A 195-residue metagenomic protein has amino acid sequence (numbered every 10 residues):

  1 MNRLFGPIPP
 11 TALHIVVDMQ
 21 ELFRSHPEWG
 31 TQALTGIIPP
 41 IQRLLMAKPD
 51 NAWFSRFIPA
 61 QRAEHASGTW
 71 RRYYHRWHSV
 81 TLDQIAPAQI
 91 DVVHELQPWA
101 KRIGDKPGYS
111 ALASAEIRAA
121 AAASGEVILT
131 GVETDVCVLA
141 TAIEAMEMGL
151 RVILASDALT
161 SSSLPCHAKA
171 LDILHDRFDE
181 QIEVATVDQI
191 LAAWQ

Functional and structural regions predicted by a protein language model:
M1-L13, R43, A47-D50, H75-Q195: Active-site-adjacent betaalpha module
P10-A12, E28-I58: A short alpha/beta connector and helix-capping loop motif
L13-M19: N-terminal nucleotide-binding beta1-loop-alpha1 segment
M19, R56, S156: A cross-domain feature marking catalytic cores of carbohydrate-active enzymes and several ubiquitous metabolic/repair
Q20-H26: Short acidic, Gly/Ser-rich segments with clustered Asp/Glu that frequently serve as metal-coordination loops in enzyme
R24, R62, S163: Conserved protein kinase catalytic core
G30-L34, W70-R71, A145-E147: Glycine-rich, phosphate-binding/catalytic loops in enzymes
Q61-D83: Acidic/polar short surface loop at catalytic or gating sites that assists cofactor/ion binding and chemistry
